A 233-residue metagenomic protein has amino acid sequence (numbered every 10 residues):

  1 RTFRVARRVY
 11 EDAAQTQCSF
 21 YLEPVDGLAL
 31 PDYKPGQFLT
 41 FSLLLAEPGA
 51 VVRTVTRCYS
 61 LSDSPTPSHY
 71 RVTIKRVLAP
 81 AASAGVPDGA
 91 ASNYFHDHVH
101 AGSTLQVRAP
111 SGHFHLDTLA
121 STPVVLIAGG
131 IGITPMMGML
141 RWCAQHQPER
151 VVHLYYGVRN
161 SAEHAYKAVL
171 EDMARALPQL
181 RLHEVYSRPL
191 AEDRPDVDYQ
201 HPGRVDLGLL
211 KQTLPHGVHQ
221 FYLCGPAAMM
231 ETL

Functional and structural regions predicted by a protein language model:
R1-T104, V158-N160, E171, S187-P189: Ferredoxin-reductase
L39, R141-Q145, V169-M173: Short, solvent-exposed amphipathic alpha-helical segments in soluble enzyme and RNA/protein-processing domains
L61, I133-Q145: Histidine-anchored nucleotide/phosphate-binding helix
R108-T122: A short, basic/flexible loop-to-alpha-helix module at the beginning of a structural domain
P123-V125, H153, Q220: Structural motif
V124-T134: Short, glycine-rich nucleotide/cofactor-binding loops
A144-H153: Phosphate-handling active-site elements
Y155-L233: Reductase modules of NAD(P)H-dependent flavoproteins
